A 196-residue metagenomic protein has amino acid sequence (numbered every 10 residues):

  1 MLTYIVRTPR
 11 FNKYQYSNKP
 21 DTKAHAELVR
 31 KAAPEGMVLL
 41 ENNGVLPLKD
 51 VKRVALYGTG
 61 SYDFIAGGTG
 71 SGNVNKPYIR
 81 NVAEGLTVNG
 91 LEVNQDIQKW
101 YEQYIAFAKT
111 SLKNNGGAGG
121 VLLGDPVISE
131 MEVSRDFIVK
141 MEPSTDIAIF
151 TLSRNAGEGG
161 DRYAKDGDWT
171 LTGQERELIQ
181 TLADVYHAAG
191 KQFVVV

Functional and structural regions predicted by a protein language model:
M1-N18: Long, well-ordered, tryptophan-enriched scaffold segments
Y16-V196: C-terminal non-catalytic regions of proteins with extracellular/luminal or membrane-system context
